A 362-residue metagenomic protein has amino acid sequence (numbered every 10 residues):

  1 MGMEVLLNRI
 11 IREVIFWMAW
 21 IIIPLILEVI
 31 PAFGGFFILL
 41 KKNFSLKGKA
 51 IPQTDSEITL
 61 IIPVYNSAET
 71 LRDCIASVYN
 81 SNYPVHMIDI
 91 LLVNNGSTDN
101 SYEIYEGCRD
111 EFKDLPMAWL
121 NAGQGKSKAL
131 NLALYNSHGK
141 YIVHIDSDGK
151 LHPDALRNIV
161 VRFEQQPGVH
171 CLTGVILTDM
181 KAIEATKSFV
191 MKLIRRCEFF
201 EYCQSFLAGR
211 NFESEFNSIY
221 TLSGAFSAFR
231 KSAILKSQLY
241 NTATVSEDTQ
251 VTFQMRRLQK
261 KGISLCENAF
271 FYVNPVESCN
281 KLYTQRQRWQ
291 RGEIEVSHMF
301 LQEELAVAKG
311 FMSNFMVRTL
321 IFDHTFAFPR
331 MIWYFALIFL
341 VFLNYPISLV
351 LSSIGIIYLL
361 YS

Functional and structural regions predicted by a protein language model:
M1-T54, Y361: N-terminal membrane-anchoring/stem segments of glycan-assembly enzymes
F37-N43, A50-P52, L320-S362: Membrane-embedded multi-pass helical conduit in multi-pass membrane proteins, especially envelope-biosynthetic
S56-T59, D89, Q250: Cell-envelope/extracellular polymer assembly enzymes that use nucleotide-activated donors
A76-M87: Short, acidic, metal-binding catalytic loop of nucleotide-sugar glycosyltransferases
N94-E103, A122-Q124: A conserved acidic beta->alpha catalytic loop
L120-S137, N158: Glycine-rich, basic loop-to-helix element that forms the pyrophosphate-binding segment of sugar-nucleotide handling
S127-A129, P153-Q238, T242, Q287-Q290 (+2 more regions): Long helical/loop segments within the catalytic core of UDP-sugar-dependent glycosyltransferases, especially the large
I142: Short aromatic/hydrophobic "clamp" motif used to bind/position activated sugar donors
